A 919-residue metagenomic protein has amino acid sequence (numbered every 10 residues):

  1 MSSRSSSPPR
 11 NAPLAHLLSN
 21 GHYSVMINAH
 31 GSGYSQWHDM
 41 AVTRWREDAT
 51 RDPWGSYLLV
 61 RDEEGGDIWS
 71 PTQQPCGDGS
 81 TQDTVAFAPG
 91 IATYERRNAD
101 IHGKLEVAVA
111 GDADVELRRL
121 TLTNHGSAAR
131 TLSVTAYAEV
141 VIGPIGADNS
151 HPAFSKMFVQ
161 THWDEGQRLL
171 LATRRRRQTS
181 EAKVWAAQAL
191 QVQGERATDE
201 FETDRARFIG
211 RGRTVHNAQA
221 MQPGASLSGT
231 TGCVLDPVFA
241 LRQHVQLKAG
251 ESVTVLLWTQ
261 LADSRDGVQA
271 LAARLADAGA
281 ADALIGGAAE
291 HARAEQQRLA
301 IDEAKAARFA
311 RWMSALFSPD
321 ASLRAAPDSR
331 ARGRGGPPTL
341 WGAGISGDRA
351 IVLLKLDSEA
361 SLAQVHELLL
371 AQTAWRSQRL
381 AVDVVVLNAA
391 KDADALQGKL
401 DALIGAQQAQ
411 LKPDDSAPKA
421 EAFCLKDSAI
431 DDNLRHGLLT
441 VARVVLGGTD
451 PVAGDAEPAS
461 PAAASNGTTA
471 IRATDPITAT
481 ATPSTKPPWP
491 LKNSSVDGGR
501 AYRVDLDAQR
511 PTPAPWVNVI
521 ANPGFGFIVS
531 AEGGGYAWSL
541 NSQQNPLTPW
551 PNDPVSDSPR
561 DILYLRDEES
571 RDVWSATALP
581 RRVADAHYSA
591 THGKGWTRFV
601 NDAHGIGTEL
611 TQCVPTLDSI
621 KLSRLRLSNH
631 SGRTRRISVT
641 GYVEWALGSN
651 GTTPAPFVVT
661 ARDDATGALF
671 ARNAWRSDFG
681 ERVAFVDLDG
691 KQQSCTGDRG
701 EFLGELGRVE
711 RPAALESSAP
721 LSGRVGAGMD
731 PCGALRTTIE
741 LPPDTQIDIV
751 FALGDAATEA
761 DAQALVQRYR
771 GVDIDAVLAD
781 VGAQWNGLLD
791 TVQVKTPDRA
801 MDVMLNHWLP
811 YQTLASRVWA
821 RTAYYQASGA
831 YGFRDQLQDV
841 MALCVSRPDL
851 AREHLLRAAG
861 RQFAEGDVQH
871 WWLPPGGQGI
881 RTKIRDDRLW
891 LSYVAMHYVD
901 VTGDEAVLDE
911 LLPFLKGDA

Functional and structural regions predicted by a protein language model:
M1-L837, D849-R857, R861, H897-T902: Anionic coordination/interaction segments
W375, Y564, V840-A919: Aromatic-rich carbohydrate-recognition surfaces in CAZymes
